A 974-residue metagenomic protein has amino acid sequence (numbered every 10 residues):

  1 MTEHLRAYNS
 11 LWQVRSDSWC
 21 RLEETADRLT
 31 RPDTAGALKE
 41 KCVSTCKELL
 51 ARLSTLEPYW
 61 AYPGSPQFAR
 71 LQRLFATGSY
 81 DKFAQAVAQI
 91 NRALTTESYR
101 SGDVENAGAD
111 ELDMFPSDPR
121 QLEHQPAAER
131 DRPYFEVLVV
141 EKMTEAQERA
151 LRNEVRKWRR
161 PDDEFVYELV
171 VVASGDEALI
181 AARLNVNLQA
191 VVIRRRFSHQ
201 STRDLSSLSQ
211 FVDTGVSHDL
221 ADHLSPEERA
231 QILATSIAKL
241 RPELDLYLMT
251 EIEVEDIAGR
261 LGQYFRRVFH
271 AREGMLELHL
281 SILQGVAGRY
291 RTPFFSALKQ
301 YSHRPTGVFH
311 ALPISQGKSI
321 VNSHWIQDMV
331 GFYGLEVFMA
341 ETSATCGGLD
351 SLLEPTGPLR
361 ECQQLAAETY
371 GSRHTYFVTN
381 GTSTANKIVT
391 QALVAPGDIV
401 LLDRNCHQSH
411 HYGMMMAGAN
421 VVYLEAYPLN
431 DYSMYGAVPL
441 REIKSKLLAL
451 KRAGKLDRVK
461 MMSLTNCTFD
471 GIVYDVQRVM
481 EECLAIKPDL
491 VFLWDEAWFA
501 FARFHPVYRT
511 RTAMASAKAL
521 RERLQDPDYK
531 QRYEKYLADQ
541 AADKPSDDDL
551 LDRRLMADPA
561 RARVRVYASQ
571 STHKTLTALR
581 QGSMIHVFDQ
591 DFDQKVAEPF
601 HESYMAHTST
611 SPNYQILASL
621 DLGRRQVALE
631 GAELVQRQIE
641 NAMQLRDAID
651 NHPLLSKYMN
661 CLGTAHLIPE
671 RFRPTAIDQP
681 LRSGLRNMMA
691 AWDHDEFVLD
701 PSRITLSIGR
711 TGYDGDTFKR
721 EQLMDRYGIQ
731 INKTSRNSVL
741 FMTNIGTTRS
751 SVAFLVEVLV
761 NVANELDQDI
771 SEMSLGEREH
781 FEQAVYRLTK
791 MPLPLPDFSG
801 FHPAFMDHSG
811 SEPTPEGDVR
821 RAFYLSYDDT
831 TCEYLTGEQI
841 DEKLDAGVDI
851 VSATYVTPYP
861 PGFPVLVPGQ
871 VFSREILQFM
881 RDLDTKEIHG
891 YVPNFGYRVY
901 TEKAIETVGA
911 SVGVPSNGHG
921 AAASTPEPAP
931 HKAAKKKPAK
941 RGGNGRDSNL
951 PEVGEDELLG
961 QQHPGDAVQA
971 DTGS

Functional and structural regions predicted by a protein language model:
M1-S351, E368, A513-D543, A557-A560 (+3 more regions): Non-catalytic terminal extensions of PLP-dependent enzymes
R203-L205, I388-T390, Y412-M416, S433-M434 (+4 more regions): Short acidic, glycine/serine/threonine-rich loops at helix termini
H374-L402, Q408, Y412-G413: Conserved beta-loop-alpha segment that forms the PLP phosphate-binding cup at the N-terminus of a helix
D403-R404, Y423-P428: Short beta->alpha connector loops at strand-helix junctions that form conserved, small/polar/Pro-enriched
P428-N430, H601-H607, E630-G631: Short beta-alpha connecting loops at secondary-structure transitions that line or flank enzyme active sites
Y432-A502, V507-D552: Active-site phosphate-binding strand-loop segment of PLP-dependent enzymes
A513-H601, S609-S619: Active-site PLP attachment segment
